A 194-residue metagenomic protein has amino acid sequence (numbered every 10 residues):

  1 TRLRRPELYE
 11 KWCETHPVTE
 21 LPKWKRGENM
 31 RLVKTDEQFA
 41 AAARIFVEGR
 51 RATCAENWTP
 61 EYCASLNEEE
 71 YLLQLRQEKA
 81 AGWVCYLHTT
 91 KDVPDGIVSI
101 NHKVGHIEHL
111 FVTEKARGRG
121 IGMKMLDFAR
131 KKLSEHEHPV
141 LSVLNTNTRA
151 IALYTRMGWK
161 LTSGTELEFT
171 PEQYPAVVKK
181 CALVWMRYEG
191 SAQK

Functional and structural regions predicted by a protein language model:
T1-K25: Non-catalytic terminal and connector segments of soluble metabolic enzymes
R4, A81-G82, E135-H136: Structured helix-beta-strand junction loops
V33-F39, R44-K115, L126-F128, K132 (+1 more regions): Acetyl-CoA-dependent GNAT
P94-G96, G122, S163: A structural microfeature
H109-D127, L144-A152, R156-M157: Conserved glycine-rich acetyl-CoA-binding loop
K124-P139, K160: Conserved acyl-CoA
P139-I151, T155-K194: C-terminal "cap" of GNAT-fold acetyltransferases
